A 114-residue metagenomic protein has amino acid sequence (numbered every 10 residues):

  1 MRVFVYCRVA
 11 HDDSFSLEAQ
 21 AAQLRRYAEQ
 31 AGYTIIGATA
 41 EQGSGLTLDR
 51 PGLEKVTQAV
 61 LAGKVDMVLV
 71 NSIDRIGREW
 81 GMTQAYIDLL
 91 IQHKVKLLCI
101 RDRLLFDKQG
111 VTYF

Functional and structural regions predicted by a protein language model:
M1-F114: Short, structured surface patches at the beginning of a domain
